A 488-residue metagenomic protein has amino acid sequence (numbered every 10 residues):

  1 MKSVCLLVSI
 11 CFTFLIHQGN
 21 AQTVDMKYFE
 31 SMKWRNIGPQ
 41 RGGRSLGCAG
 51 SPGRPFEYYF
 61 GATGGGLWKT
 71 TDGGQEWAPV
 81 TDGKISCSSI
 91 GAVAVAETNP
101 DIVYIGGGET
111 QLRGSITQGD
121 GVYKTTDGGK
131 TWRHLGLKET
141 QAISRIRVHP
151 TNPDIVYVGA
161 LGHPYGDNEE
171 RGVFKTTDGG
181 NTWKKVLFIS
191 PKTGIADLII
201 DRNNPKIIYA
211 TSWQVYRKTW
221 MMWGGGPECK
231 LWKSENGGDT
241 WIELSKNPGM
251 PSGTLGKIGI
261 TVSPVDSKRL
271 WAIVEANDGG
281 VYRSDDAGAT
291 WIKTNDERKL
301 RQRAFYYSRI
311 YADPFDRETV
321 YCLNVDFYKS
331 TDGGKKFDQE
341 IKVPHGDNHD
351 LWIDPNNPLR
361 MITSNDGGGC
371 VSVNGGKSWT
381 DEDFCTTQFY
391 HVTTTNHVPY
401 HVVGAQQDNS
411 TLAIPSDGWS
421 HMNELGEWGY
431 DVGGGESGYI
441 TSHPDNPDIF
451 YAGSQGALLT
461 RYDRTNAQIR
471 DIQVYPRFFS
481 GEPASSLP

Functional and structural regions predicted by a protein language model:
C5-L15: Bacterial N-terminal signal peptides
I16-A21: Sec/Tat signal peptide C-region and signal peptidase I cleavage site
Q22-P488: Beta-propeller blade termini and top-face loops
